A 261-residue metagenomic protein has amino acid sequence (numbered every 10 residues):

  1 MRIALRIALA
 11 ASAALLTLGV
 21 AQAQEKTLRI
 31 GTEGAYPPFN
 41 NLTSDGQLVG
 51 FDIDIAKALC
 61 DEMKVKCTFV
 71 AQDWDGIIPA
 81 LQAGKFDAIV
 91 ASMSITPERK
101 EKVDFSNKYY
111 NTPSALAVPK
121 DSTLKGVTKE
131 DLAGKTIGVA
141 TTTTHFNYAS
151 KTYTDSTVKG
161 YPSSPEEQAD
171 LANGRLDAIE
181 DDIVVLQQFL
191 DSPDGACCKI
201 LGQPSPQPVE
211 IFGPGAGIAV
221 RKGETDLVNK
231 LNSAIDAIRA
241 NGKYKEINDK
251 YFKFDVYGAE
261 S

Functional and structural regions predicted by a protein language model:
E25-S92, E101, F254: Extracytoplasmic small-molecule ligand-binding "clamshell" domains of the periplasmic binding protein/Venus flytrap
L42, A56-K64, K129-D131, H145-S164 (+2 more regions): Ligand-binding cleft/hinge of the Venus flytrap
I53, F69-P79, L124-K125, K159-N173 (+1 more regions): Short helix-initiation/N-cap motifs at beta->coil->alpha
K64-K66, A83-A91, K135-T136, A172-V185 (+1 more regions): Alpha-to-beta junction loops
K66, T144-Y161, C198-G202, N232-S261: Ligand-binding clefts/hinges and TM-proximal coupling segments of bilobed small-molecule sensing domains
G76, M93-E101, Y148-K151, D177-F212: A ligand-binding cleft/hinge motif common to bilobed small-molecule-binding domains
N111-V118, D191-N232, F254-S261: Periplasmic-binding protein-like
P119-T136: Flexible hinge/capping segments at coil-to-helix
